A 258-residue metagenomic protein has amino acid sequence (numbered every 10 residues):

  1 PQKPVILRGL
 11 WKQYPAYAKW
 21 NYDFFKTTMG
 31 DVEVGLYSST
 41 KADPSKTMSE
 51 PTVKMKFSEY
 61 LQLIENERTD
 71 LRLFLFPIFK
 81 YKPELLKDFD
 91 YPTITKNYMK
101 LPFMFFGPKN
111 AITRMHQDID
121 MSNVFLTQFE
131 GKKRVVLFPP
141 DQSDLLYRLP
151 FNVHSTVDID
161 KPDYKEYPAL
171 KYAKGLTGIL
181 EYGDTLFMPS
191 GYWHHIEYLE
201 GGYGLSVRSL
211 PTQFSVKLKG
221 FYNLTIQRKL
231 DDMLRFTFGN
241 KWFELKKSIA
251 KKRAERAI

Functional and structural regions predicted by a protein language model:
P1-T185, W193-I258: N-terminal accessory scaffold of Fe(II)-dependent oxygenases
